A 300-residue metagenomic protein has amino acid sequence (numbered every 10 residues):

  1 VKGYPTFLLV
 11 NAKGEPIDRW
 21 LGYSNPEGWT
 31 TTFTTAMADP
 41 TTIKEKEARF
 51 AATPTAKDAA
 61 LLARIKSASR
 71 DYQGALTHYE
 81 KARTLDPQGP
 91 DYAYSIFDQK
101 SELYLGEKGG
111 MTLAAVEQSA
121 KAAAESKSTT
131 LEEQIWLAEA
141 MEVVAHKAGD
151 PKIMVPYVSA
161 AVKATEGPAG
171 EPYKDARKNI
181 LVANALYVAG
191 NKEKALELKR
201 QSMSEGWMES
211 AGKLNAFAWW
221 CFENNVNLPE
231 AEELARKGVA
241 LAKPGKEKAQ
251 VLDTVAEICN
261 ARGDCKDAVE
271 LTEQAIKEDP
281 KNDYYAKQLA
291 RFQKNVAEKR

Functional and structural regions predicted by a protein language model:
K2-T42: Non-catalytic, surface beta->alpha helical segment in thiol-disulfide oxidoreductase systems
T31-Y79: Charged, amphipathic alpha-helical linkers/stalks
T35, A68, V188, E223-N224 (+2 more regions): Register position in tetratricopeptide repeats
P40-D58, S128, G167-D175, E205-E209 (+1 more regions): TPR-adjacent "capping" and linker segments in tetratricopeptide-repeat scaffold/adaptor proteins
I43-E47, Q73-L85, G109-K127, D150-E166 (+3 more regions): Alpha-helical repeat scaffolds
P54-T55, G89-I96, T130-L137, Y173-D175 (+2 more regions): Residues that mark the junctions of alpha-helical repeat units in TPR/alpha-solenoid scaffolds
D98, E102-L105, A138-K152, D175-K192 (+1 more regions): Alpha-helical adaptor scaffolds
A249, T254, A261-R300: Terminal, low-structured helical/coil segments at or just beyond the last alpha-helical repeat
